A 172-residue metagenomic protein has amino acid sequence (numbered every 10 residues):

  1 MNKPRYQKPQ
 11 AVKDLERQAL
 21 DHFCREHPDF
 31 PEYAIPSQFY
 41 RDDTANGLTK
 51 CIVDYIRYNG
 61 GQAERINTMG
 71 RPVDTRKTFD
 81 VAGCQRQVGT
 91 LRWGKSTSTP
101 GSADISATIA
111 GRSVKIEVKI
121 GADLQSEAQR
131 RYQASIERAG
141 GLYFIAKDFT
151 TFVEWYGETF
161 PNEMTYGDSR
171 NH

Functional and structural regions predicted by a protein language model:
M1-H172: Catalytic phosphate/metal-binding cores of nucleic-acid and nucleotide-processing enzymes, i.e., regions that mediate
